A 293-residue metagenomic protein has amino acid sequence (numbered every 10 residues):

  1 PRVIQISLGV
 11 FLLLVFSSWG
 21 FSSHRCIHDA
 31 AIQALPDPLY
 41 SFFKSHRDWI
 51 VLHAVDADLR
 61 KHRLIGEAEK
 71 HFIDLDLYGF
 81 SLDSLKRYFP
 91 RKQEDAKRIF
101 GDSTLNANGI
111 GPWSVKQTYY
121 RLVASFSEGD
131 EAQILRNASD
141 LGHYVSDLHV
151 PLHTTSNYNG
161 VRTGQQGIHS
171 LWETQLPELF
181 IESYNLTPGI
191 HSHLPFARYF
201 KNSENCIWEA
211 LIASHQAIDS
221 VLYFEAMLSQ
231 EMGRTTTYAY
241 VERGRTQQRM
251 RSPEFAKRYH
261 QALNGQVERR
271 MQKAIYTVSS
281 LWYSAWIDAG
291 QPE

Functional and structural regions predicted by a protein language model:
P1-C26: Bacterial Sec-dependent N-terminal signal peptides
G9, H28, H149, H153: Alpha-helical and His/Cys-centered functional microenvironments
S17-D140, S156-E293: N-terminal, motif-rich segments that launch catalysis or mediate targeting to/interaction with membranes, typified by
S139-D147: Extended, hydrophobic/aromatic-rich amphipathic alpha-helical segments that build helical scaffolds
S146-G160: Catalytic Zn2+-binding segment of zinc metalloproteases
